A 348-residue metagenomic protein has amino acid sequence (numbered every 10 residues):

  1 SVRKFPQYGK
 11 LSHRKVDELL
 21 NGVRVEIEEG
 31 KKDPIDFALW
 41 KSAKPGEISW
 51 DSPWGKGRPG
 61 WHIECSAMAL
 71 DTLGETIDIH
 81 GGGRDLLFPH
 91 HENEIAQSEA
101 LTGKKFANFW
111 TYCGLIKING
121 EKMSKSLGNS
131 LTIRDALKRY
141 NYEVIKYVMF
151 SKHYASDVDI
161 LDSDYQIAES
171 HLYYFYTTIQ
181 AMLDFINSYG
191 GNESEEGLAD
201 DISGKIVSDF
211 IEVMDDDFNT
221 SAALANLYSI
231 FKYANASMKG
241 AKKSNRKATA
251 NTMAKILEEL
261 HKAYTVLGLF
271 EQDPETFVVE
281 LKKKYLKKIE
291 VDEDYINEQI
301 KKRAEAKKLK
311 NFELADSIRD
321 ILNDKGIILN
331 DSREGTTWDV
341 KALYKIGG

Functional and structural regions predicted by a protein language model:
S1-F185: Alpha-helical recognition segments enriched in aromatics with Gly/Pro capping that present substrate-recognition
K122, L131-G348: Structural preference for alpha-helix termini/caps and helix-kink/transition segments
